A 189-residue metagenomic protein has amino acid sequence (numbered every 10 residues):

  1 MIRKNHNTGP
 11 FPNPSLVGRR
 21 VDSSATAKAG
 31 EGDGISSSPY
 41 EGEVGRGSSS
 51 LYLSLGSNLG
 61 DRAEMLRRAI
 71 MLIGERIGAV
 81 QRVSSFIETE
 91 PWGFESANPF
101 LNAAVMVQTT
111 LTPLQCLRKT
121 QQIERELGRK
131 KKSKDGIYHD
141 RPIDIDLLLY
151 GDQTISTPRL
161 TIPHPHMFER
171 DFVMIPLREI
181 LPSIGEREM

Functional and structural regions predicted by a protein language model:
I2-R3, S48-A69: Extended accessory regions or peripheral subdomains of proteins
I2-R3, S84, W92-P99, L111-M189: Flexible, gly/pro- and Lys/Arg-enriched active-site loops
N5-N7, N13, D22, D33: Intrinsic-disorder-associated, low-complexity terminal segments enriched in Asp/Asn/His/Tyr and depleted of Lys/Arg
S15, S23-S24, S36-S38, S48: Serine residues within intrinsically disordered or low-complexity segments
V17-R20, A29-D33, E41-E43: Glycine-biased, low-complexity coil/linker segments
L51, A103, I143-I145: Hydrophobic residues positioned within well-ordered beta-strands of beta-sheet architectures
M65-P113: Short, surface-exposed acidic-centric catalytic microdomains
